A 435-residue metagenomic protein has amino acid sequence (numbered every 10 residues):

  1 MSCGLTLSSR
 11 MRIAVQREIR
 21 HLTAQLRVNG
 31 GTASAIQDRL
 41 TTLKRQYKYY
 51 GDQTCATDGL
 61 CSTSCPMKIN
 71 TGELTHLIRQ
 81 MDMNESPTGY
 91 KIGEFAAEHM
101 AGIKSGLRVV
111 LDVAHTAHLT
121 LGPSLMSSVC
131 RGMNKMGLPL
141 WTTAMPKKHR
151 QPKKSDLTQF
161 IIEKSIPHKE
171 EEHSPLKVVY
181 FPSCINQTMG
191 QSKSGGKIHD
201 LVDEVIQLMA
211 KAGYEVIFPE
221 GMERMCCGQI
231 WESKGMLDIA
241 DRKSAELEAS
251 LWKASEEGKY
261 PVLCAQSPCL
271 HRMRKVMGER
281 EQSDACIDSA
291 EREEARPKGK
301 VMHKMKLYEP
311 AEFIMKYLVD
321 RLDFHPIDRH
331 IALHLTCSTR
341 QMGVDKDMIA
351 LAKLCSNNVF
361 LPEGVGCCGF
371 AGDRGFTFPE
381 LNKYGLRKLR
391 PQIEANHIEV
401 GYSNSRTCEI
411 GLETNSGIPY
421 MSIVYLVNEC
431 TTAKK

Functional and structural regions predicted by a protein language model:
M1-S8, Y47-I69, C337-S338, V365-G366: Cysteine-centered iron-sulfur cluster-binding motifs in ferredoxin-type domains/subunits of redox enzymes
M1-Y47, K68-F95, M421-N428: Non-heme iron-sulfur electron-transfer modules
T41, R45, G51, L237-A240 (+1 more regions): Short acidic-aromatic active-site loops that bind/stabilize oxyanions
K44-Y47, C55, D323-F324, L412: Replace "in large, NTP-powered and nucleic-acid-processing enzymes" with "in large, NTP-powered factors and other
G72-K435: Iron-sulfur cluster-binding electron-transfer modules in prokaryotic oxidoreductases
